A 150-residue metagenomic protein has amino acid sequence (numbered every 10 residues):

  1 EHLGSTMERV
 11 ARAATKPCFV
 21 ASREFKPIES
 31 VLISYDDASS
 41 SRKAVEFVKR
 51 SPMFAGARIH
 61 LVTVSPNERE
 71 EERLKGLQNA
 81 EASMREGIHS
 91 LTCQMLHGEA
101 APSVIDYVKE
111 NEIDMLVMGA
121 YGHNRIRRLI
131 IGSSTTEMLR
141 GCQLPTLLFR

Functional and structural regions predicted by a protein language model:
E1-E24, Y107-R150: Gly/Ser-rich helix-loop-strand patches that form or flank binding pockets for ribonucleotide-derived cofactors
H2-V64, E68-G87: Short acidic/Ser/Thr-enriched loop-to-helix initiation segments
L3, A44, A100-A101, I131: Amphipathic coiled-coil/heptad-repeat helices and related helical stalk/stem segments that mediate oligomerization
P27, S41, A57-H60, E70 (+4 more regions): A generic structural micro-environment signature that highlights single residues at secondary-structure boundaries
R58-G122, R127: Glycine/small-residue-rich hydrophobic helix-like segments
